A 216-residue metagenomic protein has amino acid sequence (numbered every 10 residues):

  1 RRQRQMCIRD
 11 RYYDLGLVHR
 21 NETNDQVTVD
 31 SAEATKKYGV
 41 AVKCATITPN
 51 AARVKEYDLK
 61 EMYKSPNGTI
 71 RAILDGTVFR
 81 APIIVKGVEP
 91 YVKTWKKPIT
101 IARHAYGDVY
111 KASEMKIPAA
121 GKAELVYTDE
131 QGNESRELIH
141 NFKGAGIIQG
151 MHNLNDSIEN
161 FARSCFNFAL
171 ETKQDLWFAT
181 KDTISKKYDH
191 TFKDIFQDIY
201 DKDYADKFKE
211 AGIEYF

Functional and structural regions predicted by a protein language model:
R1, K43-A45, A102, I148-H152 (+1 more regions): Short glycine-rich or small-residue beta-strand-to-loop segments that form or flank ligand, phosphate, metal/Fe-S
Q3-I8: Short, small-residue-biased leader/transition segments that mark boundaries at the very start of proteins
Y12-H19, F192-F216: Active-site rim loops that border cofactor/substrate pockets in soluble metabolic enzymes
R20-E130, E134: N-terminal glycine-rich phosphate/adenylate-binding segment common to multiple enzyme folds
E33-K36, P90-W95, H140, A169-L170 (+1 more regions): Solvent-exposed alpha-helices and their adjacent loops that cap or buttress functional pockets in soluble metabolic
K37-V40, A72-F79, H104-Y106, Y110 (+2 more regions): Generic secondary-structure signature for well-ordered alpha-helical cores
A102-T172: Internal alpha/beta core interface subdomains
H152-D201: Active-site pocket-lining segments that scaffold enzyme catalytic pockets across diverse folds
